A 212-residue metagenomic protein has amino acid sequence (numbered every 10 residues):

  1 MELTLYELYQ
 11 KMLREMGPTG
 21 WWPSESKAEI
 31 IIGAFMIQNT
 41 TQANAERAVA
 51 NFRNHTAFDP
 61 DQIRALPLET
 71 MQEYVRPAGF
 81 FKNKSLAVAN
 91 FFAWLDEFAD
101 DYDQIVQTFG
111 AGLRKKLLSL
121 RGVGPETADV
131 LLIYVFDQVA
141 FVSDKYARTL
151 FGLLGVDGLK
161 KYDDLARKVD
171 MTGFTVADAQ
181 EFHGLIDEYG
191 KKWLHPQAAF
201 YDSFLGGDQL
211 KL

Functional and structural regions predicted by a protein language model:
E2-L212: Catalytic cores of DNA base-excision repair glycosylases
